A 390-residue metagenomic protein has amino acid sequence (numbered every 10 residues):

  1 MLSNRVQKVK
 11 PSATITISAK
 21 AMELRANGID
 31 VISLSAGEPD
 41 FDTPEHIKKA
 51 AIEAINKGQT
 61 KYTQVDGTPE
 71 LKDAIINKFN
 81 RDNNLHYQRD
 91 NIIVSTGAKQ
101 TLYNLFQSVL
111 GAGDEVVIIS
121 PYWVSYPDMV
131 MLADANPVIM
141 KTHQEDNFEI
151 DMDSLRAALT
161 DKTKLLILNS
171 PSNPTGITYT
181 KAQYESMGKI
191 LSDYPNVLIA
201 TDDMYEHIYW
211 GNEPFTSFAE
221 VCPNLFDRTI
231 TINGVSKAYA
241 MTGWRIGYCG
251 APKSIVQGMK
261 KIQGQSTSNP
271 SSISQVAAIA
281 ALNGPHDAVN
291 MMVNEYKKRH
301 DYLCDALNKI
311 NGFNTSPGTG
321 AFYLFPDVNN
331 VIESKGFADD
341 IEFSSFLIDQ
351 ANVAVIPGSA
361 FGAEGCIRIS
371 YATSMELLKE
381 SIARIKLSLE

Functional and structural regions predicted by a protein language model:
L2, K10-S12, I17-K20, L24-D30 (+4 more regions): PLP-dependent class I/II
V6: Substrate/cofactor-recognition hotspot
S35-E38, E53-K72: A glycine-/small-polar-enriched, mobile loop at the entrance of the PLP active site in fold-type I
Y62-S95: Conserved N-terminal alpha-helix of the aminotransferase class I/II PLP-enzyme fold
